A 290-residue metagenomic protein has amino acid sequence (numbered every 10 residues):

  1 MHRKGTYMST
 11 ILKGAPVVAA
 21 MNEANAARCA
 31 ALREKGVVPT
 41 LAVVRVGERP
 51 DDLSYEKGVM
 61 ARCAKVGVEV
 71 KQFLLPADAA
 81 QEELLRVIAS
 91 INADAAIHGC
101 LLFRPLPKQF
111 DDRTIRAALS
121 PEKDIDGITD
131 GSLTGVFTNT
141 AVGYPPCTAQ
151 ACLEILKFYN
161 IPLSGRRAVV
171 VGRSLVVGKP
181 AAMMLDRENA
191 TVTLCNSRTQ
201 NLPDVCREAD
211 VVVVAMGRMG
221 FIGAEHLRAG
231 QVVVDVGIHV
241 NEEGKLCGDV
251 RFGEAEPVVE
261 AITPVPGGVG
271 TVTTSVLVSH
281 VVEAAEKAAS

Functional and structural regions predicted by a protein language model:
M1-Y7: Short, Lys/Arg-enriched N-terminal segments with co-localized hydrophobic residues within the first ~10-30 amino acids
Y7-V37: Positively charged, low-complexity intrinsically disordered leader regions
V46-A61, T134, G143-V232, N241 (+1 more regions): Glycine-rich phosphate/diphosphate-binding loop of Rossmann-like nucleotide-binding domains
C63-A77, V192-L194: Short beta-strand elements in bilobed, periplasmic/extracellular small-molecule ligand-binding domains
E83-A95: Short, well-structured alpha-helical segments in soluble
G99-L163: Anion-binding alpha/beta catalytic cores of soluble intermediary-metabolism enzymes, centered on
F103, A215-M216, V236: Short, well-ordered coil/turn residues at beta-beta hairpins and beta-strand->alpha-helix junctions within
R113-D124, D130-L133, G237-A289: Rossmann-fold NAD(P)-binding glycine/threonine-rich loop
